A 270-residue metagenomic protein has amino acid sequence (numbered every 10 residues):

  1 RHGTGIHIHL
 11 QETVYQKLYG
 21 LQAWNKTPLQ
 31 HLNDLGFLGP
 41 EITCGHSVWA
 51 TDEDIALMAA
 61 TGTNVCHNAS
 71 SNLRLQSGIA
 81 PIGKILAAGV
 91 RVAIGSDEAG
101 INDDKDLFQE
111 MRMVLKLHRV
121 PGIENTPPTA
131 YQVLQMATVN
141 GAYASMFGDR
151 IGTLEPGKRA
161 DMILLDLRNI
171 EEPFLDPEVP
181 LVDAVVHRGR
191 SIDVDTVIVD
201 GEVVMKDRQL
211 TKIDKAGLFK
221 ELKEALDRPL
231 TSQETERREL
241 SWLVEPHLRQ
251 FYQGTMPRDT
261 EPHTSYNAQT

Functional and structural regions predicted by a protein language model:
R1-N64, Q76-V92, Q109-R112, D149: Histidine/acidic residue-rich metal-binding segments in metalloenzymes
L10, A69, D166-R168: Nucleotide-sugar donor-binding loop of glycosyltransferases
E12, A69-L73, D97-G100: Short, acidic/turn-prone active-site loops that include or flank metal/cofactor- and phosphate-binding residues
N25, G78, D104, A130 (+3 more regions): Generic structural signal for well-ordered, non-membrane alpha-helical segments in soluble metabolic enzymes
D34-E41, G83-E171: His/Asp/Glu-enriched, well-ordered alpha-helical/loop segment that forms or immediately abuts the divalent-metal
G62-N64, L86-A93, K116-H118, T196-M205: Short acidic (Asp/Glu) and glycine-rich catalytic loops that position anionic groups and cofactors
L75-I79, D103-K105, L175: Short, charged, surface-exposed secondary-structure boundary motifs
T138-T270: Active-site microenvironment of metallo-dependent hydrolases
